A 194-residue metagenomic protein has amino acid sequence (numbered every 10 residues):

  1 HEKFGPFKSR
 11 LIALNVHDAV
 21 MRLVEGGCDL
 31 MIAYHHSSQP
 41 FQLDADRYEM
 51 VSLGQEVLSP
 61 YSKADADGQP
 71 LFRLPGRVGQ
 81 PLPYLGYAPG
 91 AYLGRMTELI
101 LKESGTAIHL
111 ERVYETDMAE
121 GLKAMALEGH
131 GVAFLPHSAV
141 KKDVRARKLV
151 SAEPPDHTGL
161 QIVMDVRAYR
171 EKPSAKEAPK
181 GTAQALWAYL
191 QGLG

Functional and structural regions predicted by a protein language model:
H1-P40: Central regulatory/effector-binding core of bacterial HTH transcription factors
P6-R10, V113, D165: Residues at or immediately flanking beta-strands
N15-D18, V24-G27, Y34, L93-A152: Hydrophobic hinge/microswitch elements
H36-S37, L58, S62-G68, P83-G94 (+3 more regions): Short coil/turn segments
S37-R47, Q69-G76, E103-I108, T158: Short helix-coil transition/hinge motifs at the ends and kinks of transmembrane helices, capturing the brief
A45-A64, R77-Q80, P154-D165: Short Pro/Gly-enriched coil loops immediately N-terminal to beta-strands
D67-G105, W187: Secondary-structure junction motif
V150-G194: A late-sequence structural motif
